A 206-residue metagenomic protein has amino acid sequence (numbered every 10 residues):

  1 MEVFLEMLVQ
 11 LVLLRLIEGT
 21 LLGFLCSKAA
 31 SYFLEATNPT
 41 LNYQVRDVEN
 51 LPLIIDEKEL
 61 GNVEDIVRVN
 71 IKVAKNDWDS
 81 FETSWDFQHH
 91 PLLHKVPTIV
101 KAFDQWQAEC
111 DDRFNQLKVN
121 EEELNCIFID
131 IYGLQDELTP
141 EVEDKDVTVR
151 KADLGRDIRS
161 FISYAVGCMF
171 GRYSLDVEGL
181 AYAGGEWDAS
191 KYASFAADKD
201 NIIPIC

Functional and structural regions predicted by a protein language model:
M1-N50, L60, I66-V73: Basic, amphipathic alpha-helical recognition segments used for DNA target recognition
P52-C206: Non-catalytic DNA-recognition/assembly elements of restriction-modification systems
